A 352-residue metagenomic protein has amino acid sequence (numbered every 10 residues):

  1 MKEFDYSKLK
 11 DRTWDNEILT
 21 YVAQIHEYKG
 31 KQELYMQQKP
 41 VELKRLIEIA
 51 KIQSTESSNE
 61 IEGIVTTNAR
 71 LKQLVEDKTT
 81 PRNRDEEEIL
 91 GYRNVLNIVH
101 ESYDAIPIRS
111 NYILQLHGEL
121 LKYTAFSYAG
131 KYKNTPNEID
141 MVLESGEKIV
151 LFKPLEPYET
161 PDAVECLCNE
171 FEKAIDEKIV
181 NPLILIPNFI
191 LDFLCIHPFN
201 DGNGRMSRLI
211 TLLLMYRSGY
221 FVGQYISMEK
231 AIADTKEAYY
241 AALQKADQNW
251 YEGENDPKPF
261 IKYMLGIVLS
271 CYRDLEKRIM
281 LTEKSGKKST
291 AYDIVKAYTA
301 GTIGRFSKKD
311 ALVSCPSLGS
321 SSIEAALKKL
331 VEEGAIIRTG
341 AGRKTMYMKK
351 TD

Functional and structural regions predicted by a protein language model:
M1-D352: FIC/Doc superfamily catalytic core
